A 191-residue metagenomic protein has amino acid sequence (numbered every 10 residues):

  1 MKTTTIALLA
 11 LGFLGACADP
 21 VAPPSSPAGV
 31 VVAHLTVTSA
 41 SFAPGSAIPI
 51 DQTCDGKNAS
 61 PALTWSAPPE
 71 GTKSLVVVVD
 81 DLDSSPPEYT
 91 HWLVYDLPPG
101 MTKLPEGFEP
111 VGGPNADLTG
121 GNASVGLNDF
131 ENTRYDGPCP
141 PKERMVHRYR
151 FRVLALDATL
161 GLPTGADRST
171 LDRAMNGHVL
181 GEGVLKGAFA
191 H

Functional and structural regions predicted by a protein language model:
T4-T5, T72: Ser/Thr-centric signal marking residues that sit in or immediately flank functional binding/regulatory motifs
T5-G15: Bacterial N-terminal signal peptides
C17-H191: N-terminus-centered regions that define maturation/targeting leaders and the start of the first functional domain
